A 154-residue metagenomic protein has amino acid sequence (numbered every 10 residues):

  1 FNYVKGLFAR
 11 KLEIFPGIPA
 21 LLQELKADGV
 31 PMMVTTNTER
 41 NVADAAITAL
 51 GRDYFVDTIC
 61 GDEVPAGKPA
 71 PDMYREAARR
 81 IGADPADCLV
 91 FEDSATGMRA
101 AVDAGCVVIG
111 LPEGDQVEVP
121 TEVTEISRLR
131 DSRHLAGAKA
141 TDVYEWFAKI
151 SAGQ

Functional and structural regions predicted by a protein language model:
F1-A20, D28: Metal-dependent phosphoesterase signature
G6-A9, P31, G61-P65: Conserved short-loop catalytic and cofactor-binding motifs
L12, V34, D87-L89: Residue-level marker of alpha-helix boundaries and capping positions
Q23, E39-Q154: Asp-based, Mg2+/Mn2+-dependent phosphohydrolase catalytic module
L25, M32: Small-residue-rich anion-binding loops in enzyme active sites
G29-V30, C106: Short phosphate-binding/catalytic loops that engage adenosine nucleotides
M33-V34, G110: Hydrophobic beta-strand core positions in alpha/beta domains
